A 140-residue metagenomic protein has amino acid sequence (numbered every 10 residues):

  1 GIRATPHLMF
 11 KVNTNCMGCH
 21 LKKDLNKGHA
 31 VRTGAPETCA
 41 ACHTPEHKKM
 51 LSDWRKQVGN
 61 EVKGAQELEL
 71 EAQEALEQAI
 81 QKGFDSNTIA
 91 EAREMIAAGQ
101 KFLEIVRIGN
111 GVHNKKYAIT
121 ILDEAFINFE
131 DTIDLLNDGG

Functional and structural regions predicted by a protein language model:
G1-K63, E67, D85, I105-T120 (+1 more regions): Inter-heme linker and motif-flanking segments adjacent to c-type heme-binding CXXCH motifs in c-type cytochromes
E61-L68, E91-A97: Short amphipathic alpha-helical heptad-repeat segments
A65-A79, F102: Non-transmembrane amphipathic alpha-helical segments
K82-A125, F129: Amphipathic, non-membrane alpha-helical rod segments
